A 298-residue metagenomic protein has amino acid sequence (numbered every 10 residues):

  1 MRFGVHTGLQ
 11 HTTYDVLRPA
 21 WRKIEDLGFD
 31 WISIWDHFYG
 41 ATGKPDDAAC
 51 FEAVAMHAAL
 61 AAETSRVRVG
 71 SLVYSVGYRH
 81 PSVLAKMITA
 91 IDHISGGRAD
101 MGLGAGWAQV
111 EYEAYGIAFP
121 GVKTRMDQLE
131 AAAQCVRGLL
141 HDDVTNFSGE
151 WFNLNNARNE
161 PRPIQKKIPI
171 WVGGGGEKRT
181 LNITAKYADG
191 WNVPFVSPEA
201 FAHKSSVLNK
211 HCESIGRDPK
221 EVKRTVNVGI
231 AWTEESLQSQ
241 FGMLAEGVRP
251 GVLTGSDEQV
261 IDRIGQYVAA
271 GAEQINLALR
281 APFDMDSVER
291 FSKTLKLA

Functional and structural regions predicted by a protein language model:
M1-A298: Active-site-adjacent structural elements that line small-molecule/cofactor binding pockets in enzymes
